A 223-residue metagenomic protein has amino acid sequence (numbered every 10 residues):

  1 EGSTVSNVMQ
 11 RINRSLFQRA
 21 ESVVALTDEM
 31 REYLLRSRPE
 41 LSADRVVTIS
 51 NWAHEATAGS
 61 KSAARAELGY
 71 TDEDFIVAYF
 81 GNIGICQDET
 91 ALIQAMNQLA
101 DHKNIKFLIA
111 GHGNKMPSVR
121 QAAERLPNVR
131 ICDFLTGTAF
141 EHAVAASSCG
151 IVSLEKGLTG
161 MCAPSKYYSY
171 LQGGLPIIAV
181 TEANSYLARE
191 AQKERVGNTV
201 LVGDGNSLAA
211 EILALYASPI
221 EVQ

Functional and structural regions predicted by a protein language model:
S3-V23: Membrane-proximal helix-turn-helix segments that form the acceptor-binding/catalytic region of lipid-linked
E29, I49-W52: Carbohydrate-associated surface elements
A53, Y70-Q87, I93-M96, L108: Conserved donor-binding/catalytic core segment of Leloir-type glycosyltransferases
T57-Y70: A short helix/loop element that forms part of the nucleotide-sugar donor recognition site in Leloir-type
Q87, F134-A145, G150-L171, P176-R189: Nucleotide-sugar-dependent
H102-G111, M116-E141: Nucleotide-activated donor-binding/catalytic signature segment of Leloir-type glycosyltransferases, i.e., the conserved
E182-L213: Change "using UDP/GDP/dTDP sugars" to "using nucleotide sugars
L213-Q223: Conserved donor-nucleotide binding/catalytic region of nucleotide-linked donor-dependent transferases
